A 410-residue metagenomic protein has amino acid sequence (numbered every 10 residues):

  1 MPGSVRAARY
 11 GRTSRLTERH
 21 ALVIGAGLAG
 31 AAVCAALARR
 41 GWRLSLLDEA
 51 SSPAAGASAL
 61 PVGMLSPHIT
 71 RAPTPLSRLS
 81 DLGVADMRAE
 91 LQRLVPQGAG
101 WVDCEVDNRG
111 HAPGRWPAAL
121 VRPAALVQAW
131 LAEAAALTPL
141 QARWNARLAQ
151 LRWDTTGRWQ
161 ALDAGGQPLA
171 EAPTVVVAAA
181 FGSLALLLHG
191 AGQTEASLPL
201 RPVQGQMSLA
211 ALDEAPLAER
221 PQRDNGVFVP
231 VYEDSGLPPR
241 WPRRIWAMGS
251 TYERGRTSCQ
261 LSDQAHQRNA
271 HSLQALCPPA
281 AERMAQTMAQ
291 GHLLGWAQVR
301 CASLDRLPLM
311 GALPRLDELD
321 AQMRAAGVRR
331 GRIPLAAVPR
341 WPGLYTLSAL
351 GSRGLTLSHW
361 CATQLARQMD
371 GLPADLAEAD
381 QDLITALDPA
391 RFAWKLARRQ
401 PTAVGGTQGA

Functional and structural regions predicted by a protein language model:
M1-A21, R39, T407: Extreme N-terminal leader/targeting segments of oxidoreductases
Y10-S14, A29-R40, A57-I69, P96-V102 (+1 more regions): Active-site substrate-recognition segment that forms the wall of the catalytic cavity or substrate channel
T17-R19, G165-T174: Core beta-strand elements of the Rossmann-like FAD/NAD(P) dinucleotide-binding domain in flavoenzyme oxidoreductases
V23-I24, L47, A170-G182, A362: Short hydrophobic core segments
V62-L120: Dinucleotide-binding Rossmann-like beta1-alpha1 core, especially the glycine-rich loop that anchors the ADP
T74-D86, P113-A132, Q260-A265, S352 (+1 more regions): Short beta-strand to alpha-helix junction loop
A142-W159: A conserved short coil-to-beta-strand element within the FAD-binding core of flavoproteins
M284-A410: C-terminal catalytic lobe of FAD-dependent flavoproteins
